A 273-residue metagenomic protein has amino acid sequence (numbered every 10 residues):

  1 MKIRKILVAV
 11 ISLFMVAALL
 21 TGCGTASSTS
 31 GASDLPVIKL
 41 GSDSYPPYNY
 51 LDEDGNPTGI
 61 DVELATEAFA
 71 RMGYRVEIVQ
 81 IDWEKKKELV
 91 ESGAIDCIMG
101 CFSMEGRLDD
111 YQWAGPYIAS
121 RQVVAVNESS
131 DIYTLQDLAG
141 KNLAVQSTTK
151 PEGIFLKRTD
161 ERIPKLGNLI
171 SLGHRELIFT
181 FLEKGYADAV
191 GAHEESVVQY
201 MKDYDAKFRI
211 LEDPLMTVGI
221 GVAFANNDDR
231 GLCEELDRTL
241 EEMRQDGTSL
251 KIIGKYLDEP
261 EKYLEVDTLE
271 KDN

Functional and structural regions predicted by a protein language model:
A18-G22: C-terminal motif of bacterial Sec signal peptides marking the signal peptidase cleavage site
G24, V62-R71, S129-I132, Q136-N142 (+2 more regions): Extended ligand-binding regions for polar small-molecule ligands
S30-C101, S171, E235: Extracytoplasmic small-molecule ligand-binding "clamshell" domains of the periplasmic binding protein/Venus flytrap
S42-S44, A119-V126, K202-R238, E259-N273: Periplasmic-binding protein-like
N49-E63, Q136, N226, D267-D272: Short, solvent-exposed loop/beta-turn-alpha elements that line the ligand-binding surface or hinge of extracytoplasmic
E53, A65-Y74, P151-G173, M201-D205: Ligand-binding cleft/hinge of the Venus flytrap
T66, R75-D137, R209, P214: Acidic, polar ligand-binding/catalytic clefts
K85-E88, C101-D110, I154-K157, F181-T217: A ligand-binding cleft/hinge motif common to bilobed small-molecule-binding domains
